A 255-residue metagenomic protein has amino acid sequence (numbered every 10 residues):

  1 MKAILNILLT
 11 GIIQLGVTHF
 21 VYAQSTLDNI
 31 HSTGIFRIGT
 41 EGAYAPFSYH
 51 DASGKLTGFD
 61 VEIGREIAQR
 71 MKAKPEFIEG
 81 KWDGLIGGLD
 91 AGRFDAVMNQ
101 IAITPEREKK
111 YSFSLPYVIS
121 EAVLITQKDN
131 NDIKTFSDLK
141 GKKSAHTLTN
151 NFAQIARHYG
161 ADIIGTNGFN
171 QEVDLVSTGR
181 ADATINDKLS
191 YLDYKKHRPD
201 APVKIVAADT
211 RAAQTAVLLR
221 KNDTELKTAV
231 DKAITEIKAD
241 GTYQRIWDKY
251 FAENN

Functional and structural regions predicted by a protein language model:
Q24, A73-G84, Q100-P105, K109 (+1 more regions): A conserved helix-loop-strand patch within extracytoplasmic ligand-binding domains of the periplasmic binding
S25-Q100: Extracytoplasmic small-molecule ligand-binding "clamshell" domains of the periplasmic binding protein/Venus flytrap
L27, F59-D60, R107-V118, V203-A208 (+1 more regions): A structural signal for short loop-to-beta-strand junctions that line the ligand-binding cleft of periplasmic/secreted
S48-A52, G64-A73, F136, K140 (+4 more regions): Ligand-binding cleft/hinge of the Venus flytrap
E62-R70, N130, S137, K143 (+2 more regions): Extended ligand-binding regions for polar small-molecule ligands
F77-G87, N131, L148-N150, I164-T178 (+1 more regions): Short helix-initiation/N-cap motifs at beta->coil->alpha
G87, I101-K109, I155-H158, D182-R211: A ligand-binding cleft/hinge motif common to bilobed small-molecule-binding domains
I119-T126, K188, L192-T235, F251-N255: Periplasmic-binding protein-like
